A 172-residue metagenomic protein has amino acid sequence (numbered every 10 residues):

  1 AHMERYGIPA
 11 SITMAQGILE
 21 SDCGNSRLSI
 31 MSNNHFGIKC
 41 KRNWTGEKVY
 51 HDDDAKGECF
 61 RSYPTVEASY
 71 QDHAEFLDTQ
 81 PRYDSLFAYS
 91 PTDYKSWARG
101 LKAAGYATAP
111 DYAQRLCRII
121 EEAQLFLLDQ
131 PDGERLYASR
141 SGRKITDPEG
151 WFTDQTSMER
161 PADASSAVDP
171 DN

Functional and structural regions predicted by a protein language model:
A1-D169: Catalytic cores of secreted/periplasmic lytic hydrolases that degrade extracellular macromolecules
N172: LysM (lysin motif) carbohydrate-binding repeats in extracellular/periplasmic proteins that recognize
